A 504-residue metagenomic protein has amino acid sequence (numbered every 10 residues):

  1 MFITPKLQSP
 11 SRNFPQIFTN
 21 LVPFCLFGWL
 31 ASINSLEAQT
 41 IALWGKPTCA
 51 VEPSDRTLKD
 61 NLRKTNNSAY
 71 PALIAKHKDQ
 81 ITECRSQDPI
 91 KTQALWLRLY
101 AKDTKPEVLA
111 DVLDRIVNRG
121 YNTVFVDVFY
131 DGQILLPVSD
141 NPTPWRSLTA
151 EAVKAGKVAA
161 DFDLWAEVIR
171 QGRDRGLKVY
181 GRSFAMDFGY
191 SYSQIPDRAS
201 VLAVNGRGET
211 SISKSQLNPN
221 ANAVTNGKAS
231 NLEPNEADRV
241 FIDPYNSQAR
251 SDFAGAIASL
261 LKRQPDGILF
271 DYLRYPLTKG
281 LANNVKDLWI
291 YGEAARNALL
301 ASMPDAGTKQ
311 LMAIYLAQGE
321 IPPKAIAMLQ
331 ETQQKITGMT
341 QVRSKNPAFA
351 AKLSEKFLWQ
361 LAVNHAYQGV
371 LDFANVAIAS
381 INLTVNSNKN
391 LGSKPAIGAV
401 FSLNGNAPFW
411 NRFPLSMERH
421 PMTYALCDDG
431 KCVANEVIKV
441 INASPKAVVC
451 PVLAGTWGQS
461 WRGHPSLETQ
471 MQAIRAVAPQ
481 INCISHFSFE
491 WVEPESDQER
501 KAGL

Functional and structural regions predicted by a protein language model:
F2, N34-D111, R115-Y121, V126: Mature N-terminal, pre-catalytic/accessory segment of carbohydrate-active enzymes
Q87-T104, Y180-K262: Active-site-adjacent "subsite" loops/lids of carbohydrate-active enzymes
Q93-D103, T143-F162, E236-S251, L358-G369 (+2 more regions): The substrate-binding groove and active-site-proximal loops of carbohydrate-active enzymes, especially glycoside
K102-V117, Q248-S259, S402-P414, V433-V437 (+1 more regions): Short, acidic/polar
D103-R119, L148-R175, G369-D372: Aromatic- and glycine-enriched glycan-recognition loops and surfaces that form the carbohydrate-binding subsites
R119-A160: Aromatic-lined carbohydrate-binding/catalytic grooves of carbohydrate-active enzymes
K214-V385, A396, L403-F413: Polysaccharide-binding and catalytic clefts of secreted carbohydrate-active enzymes
S402, H420-L504: Substrate-binding cleft of secreted/luminal carbohydrate-active enzymes
